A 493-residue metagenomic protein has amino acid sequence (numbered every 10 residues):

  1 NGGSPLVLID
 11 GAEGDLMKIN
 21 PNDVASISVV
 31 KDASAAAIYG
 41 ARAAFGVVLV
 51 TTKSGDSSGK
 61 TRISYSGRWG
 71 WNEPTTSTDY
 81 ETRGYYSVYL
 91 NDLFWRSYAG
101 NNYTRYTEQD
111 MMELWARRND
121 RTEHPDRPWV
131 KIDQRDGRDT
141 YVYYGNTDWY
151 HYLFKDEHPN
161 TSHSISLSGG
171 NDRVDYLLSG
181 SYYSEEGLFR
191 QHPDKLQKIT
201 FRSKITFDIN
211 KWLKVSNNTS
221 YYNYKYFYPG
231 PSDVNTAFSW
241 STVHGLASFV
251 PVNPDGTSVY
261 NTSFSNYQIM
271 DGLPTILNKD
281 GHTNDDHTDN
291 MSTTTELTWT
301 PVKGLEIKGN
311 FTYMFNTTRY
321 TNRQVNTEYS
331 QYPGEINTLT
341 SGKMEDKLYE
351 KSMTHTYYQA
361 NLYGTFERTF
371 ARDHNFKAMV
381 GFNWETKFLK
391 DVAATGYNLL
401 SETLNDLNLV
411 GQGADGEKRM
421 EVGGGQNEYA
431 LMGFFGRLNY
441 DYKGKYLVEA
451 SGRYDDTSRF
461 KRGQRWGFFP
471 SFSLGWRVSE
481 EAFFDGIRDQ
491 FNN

Functional and structural regions predicted by a protein language model:
N1, D10, A43-G67, Y143-Y144 (+1 more regions): N-terminal periplasmic accessory domains that precede and gate Gram-negative outer-membrane beta-barrel machines
P5, D10-A37: Short acidic/polar hinge/loop motifs at secondary-structure boundaries that mediate gating or recognition
G14-L16, A33-I38, G55-S58, W71-P74: Short beta-strands and strand-coil junctions in structured, solvent-facing domains, enriched
V47-L49, S164, T200-R202, S220 (+6 more regions): Membrane-embedded beta-strand positions in outer-membrane beta-barrel channels/transporters
S54, G170-R173, F207-K211, W299-L305 (+3 more regions): Outer-membrane beta-barrel strand-turn architecture
S57-N146, G187-S292, K308-N310, M314-M432 (+1 more regions): Surface-exposed loop/interface segments of Gram-negative outer-membrane beta-barrel transport/assembly proteins
Y182-E186, V448-T457: Transmembrane beta-strand segments that form the barrel wall of outer-membrane beta-barrel proteins
